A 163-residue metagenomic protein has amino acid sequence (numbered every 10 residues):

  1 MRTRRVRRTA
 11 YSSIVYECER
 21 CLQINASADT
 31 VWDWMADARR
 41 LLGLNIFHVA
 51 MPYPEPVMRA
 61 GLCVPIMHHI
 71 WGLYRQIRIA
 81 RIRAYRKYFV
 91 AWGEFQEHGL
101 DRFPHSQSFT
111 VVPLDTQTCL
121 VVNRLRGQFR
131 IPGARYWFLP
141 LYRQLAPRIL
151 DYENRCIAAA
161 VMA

Functional and structural regions predicted by a protein language model:
M1-R59: Hydrophobic ligand-binding cavity/cleft-lining segments
T3, V57-P65, A84-G93: Short, hydrophobic/aromatic-rich segments at coil-to-beta transitions
R4-R5, E17-C18, V49-P52, L62 (+3 more regions): Short structured motifs
V15-Q23, C63, P104-S106, T118-V122: Intrinsic-disorder/low-complexity, polar/charged segments enriched in Ser/Thr/Lys/Arg/Asp/Glu/Gln
D29, D33, T116, R155 (+1 more regions): Replace "anionic and nucleotidyl ligands
G43, I70-V122, R126-Q128: Hydrophobic-ligand binding "helix-grip"
G127-A163: A conserved amphipathic terminal alpha-helix motif
